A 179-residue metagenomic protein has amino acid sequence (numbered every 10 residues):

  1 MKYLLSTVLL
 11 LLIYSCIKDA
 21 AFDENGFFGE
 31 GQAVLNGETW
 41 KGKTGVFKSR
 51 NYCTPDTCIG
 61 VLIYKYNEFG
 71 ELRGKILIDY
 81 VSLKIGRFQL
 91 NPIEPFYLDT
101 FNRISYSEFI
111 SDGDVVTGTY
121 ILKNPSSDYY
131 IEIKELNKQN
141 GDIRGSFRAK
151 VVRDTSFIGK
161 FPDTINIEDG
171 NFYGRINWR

Functional and structural regions predicted by a protein language model:
M1-C16: Sec-dependent bacterial lipoprotein signal peptides
Y14-N36: Bacterial Sec-dependent N-terminal signal peptides
G29-G31, L35, L72, I143 (+2 more regions): Structural detector for hydrophobic anchor residues on beta-strands
V34, K48-R50, S146: Extracellular/surface-associated beta-sandwich interaction domains
G37-E38, R87: Residue-level detection of beta-strand-connecting loop/turn positions
T39-C53: Short, surface-exposed loop motifs enriched in S/T, G, D/E and P with embedded aromatic residues
S49-N140: Surface-exposed helix/loop patches within compact recognition domains
E132-R179: C-terminal or internal capping secondary-structure element at the end of a domain, subdomain, or sheet
